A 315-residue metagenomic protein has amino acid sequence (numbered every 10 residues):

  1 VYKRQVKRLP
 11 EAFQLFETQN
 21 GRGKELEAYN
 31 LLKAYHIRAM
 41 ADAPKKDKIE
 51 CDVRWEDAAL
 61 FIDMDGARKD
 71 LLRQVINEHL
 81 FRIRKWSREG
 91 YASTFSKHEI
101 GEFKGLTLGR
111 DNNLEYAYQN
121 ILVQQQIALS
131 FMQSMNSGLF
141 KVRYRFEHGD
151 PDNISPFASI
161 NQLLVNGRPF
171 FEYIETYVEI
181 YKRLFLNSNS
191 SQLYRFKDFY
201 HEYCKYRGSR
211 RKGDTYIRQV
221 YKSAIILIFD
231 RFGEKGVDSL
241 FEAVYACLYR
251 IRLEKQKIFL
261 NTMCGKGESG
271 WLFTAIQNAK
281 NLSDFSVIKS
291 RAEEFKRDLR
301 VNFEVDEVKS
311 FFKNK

Functional and structural regions predicted by a protein language model:
K3-K315: Flexible coil/loop and intrinsically disordered segments
